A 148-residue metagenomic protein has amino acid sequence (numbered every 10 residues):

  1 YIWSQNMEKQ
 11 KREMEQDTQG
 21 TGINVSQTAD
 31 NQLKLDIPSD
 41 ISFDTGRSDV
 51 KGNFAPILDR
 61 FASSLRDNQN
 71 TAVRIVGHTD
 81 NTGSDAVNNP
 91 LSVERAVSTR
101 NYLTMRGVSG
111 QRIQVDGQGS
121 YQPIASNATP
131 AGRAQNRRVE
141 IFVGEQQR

Functional and structural regions predicted by a protein language model:
Y1-E13: Short, low-complexity, glycine-enriched hydrophobic/amphipathic alpha-helices that associate with lipid bilayers
K11, E15, A55-A62, N88 (+1 more regions): Extracytoplasmic/secreted envelope proteins and their assembly/folding machinery, especially bacterial periplasmic
Q16-G22, F43-V76, T104-M105, A134 (+1 more regions): Periplasmic peptidoglycan-binding/anchoring modules of Gram-negative envelope and division proteins
T21, A29-L33, I37-S39, G46 (+4 more regions): Envelope-exposed proteins and targeting segments
T28-D59, T79-A86: Short, solvent-exposed beta-strand/turn patches at coil↔beta or beta↔helix junctions that act as interaction loops
V76-R148: Periplasmic OmpA-like peptidoglycan-binding domain that tethers envelope proteins to the cell wall
